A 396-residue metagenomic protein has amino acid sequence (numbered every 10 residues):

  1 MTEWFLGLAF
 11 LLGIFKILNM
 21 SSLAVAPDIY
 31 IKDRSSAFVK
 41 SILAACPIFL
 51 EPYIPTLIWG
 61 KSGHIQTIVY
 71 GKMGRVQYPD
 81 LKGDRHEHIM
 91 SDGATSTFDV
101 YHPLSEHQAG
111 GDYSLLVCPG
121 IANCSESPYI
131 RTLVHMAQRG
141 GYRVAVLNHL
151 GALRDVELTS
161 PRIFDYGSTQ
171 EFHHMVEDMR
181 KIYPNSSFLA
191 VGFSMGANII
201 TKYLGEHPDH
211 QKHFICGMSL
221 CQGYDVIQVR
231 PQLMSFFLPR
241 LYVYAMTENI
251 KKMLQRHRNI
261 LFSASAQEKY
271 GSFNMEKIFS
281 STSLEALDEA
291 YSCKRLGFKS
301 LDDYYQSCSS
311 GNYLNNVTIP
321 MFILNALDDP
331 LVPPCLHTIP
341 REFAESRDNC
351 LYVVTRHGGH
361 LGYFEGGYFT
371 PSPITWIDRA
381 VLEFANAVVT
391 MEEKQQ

Functional and structural regions predicted by a protein language model:
L11-C46, K181-L296: Alpha/beta-hydrolase-fold enzymes
W59-G110, F172, T370: N-terminal cap/lid segment of alpha/beta-hydrolase-fold proteins
Y101-L158, H174, D178-K181, P334-H337: Short, surface-exposed "cap/lid" segments of acyl-processing enzymes
R162-Y183, K202: Alpha/beta-hydrolase active-site loop
A290-Y313: Active-site nucleophile elbow and catalytic-triad environment of alpha/beta-hydrolase enzymes
V317, I323-N325, D329: Short beta-strand/loop motif that positions the catalytic acidic residue of the alpha/beta-hydrolase fold
P333-C350: Conserved loop-alpha-helix segment in the C-terminal half of the alpha/beta-hydrolase fold that carries the catalytic
R356-Q396: Catalytic active-site module of serine/aspartate enzymes centered on a nucleophile-bearing elbow/loop
